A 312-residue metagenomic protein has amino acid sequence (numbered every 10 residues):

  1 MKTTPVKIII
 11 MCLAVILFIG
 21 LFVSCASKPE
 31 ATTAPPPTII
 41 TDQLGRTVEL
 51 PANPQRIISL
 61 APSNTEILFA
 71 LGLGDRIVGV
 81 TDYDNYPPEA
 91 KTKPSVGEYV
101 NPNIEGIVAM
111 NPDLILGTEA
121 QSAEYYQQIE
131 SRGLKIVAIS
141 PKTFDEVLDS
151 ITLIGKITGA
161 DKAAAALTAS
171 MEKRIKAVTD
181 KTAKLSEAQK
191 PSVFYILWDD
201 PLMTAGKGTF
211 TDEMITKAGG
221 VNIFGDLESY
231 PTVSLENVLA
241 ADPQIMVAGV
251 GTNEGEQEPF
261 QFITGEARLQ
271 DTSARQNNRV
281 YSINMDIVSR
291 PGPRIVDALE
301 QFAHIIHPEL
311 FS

Functional and structural regions predicted by a protein language model:
K2-L13, L21-S63, K162-F194, I305-S312: Bacterial Sec-exported substrate-binding components of ABC uptake systems
Q43-G45, V96-E105, L227-L235: Short helix-initiation/N-cap motifs at beta->coil->alpha
R46-T47, E124-D200, F224-D226, Q276-S312: Extracytoplasmic substrate-binding proteins
R56-M110, L114-E119: A short, structured surface patch at a secondary-structure boundary
A61, E119-A120, L227-Y230, G249-N253 (+1 more regions): Short secondary-structure boundary segments
T81-D84, G208-Y230, V250: His/Asp/Glu-enriched short active-site or ligand-binding loop at hydrolase and phosphoryl-transfer sites
I104-P112, S131-R132, M171, S234-D242: Short helices/loops that flank or line small-molecule/ion binding pockets
Q121-S131, I245-T264: A ligand-binding cleft/hinge motif common to bilobed small-molecule-binding domains
